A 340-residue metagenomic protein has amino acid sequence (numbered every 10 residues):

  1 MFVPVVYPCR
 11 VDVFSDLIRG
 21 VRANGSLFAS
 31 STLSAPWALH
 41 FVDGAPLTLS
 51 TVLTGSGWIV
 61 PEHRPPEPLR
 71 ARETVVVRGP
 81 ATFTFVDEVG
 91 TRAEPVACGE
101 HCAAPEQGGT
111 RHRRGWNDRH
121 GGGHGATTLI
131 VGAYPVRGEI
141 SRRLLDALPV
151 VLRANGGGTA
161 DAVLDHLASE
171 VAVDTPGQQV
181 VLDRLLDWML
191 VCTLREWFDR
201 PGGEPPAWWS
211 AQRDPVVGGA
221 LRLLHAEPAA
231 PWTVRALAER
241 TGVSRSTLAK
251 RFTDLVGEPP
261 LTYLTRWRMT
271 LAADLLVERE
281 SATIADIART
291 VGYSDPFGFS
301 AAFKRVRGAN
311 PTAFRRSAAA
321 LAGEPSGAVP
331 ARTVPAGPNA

Functional and structural regions predicted by a protein language model:
M1-L27, A38-H40, N117-H120, A126-T128 (+3 more regions): A short, N-terminal "cap"/entry segment at the start of jelly-roll beta-barrel domains of the cupin/DSBH fold
M1-T74, A81-H120: Generic protein-terminus/edge-of-domain signal
V52, L224-E227, L275-R279: Short helix-to-turn junction characteristic of helix-turn-helix DNA-binding domains, especially the helix
V75-R78, L129-V131: Short hydrophobic-aromatic micro-motifs
T127-H225: An amphipathic alpha-helical interaction segment
W188, C192-F198, G219-A226, A230-T270 (+1 more regions): Basic/polar phosphate-binding segments, predominantly the helix-turn-helix DNA-binding elements of transcriptional
D274-V277, A282, T290, F297-A340: …primarily DNA-binding HTH/wHTH and HhH modules…
